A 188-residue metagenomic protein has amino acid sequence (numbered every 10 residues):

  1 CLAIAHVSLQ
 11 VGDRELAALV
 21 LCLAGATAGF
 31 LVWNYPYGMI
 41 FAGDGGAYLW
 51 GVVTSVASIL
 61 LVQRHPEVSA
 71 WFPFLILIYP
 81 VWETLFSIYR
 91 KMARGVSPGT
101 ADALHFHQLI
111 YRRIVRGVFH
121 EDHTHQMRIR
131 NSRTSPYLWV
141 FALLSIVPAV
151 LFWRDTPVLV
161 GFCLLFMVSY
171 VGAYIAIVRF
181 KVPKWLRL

Functional and structural regions predicted by a protein language model:
C1-L188: Alpha-helical transmembrane segments
